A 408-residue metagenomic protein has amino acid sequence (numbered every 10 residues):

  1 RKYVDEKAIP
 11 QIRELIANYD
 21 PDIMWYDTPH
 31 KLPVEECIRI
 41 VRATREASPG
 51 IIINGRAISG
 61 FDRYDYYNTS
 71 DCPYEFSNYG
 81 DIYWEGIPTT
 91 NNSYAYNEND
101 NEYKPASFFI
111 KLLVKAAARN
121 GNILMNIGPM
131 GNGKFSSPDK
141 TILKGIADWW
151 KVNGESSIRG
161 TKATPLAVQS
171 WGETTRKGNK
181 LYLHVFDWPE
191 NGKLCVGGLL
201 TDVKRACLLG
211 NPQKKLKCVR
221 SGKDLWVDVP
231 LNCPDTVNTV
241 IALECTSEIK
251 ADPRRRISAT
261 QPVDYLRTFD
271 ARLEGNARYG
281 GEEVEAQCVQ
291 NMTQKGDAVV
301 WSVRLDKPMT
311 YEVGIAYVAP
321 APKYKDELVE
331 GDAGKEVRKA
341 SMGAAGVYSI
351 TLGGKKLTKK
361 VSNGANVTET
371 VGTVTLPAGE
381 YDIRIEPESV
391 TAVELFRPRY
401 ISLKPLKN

Functional and structural regions predicted by a protein language model:
R1-T310, Y317-T375, D382-N408: Mature catalytic domains of secreted/periplasmic carbohydrate-active enzymes
